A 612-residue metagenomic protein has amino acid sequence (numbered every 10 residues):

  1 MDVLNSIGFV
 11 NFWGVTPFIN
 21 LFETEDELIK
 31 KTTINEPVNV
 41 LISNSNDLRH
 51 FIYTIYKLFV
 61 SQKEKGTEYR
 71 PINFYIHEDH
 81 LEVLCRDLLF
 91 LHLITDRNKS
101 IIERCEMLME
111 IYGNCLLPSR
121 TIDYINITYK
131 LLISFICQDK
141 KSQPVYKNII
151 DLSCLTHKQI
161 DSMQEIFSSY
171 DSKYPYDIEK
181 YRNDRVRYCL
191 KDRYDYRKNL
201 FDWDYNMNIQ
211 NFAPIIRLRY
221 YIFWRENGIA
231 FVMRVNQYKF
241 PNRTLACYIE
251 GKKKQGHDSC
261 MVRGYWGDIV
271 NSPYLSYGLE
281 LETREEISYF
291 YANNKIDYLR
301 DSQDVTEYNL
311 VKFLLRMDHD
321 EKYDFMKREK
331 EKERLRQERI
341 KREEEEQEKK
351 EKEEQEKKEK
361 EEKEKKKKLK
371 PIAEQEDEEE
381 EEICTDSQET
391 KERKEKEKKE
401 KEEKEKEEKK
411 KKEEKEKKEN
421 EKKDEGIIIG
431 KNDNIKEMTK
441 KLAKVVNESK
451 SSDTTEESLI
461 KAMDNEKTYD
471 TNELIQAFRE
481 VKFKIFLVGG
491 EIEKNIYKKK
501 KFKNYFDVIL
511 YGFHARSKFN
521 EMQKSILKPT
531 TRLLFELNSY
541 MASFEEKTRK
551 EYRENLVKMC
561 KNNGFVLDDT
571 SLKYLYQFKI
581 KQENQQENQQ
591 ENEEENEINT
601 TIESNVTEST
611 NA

Functional and structural regions predicted by a protein language model:
M1-K401, K412, K418-N584, E597-A612: Domain-level detector for long C-terminal conserved domains
E405-E407: Periodic short-repeat tracts
Q586, Q590: Cationic, low-complexity basic patches in intrinsically disordered or flexible, solvent-exposed regions
E593-E594: Intrinsically disordered, low-complexity proline-rich tandem-repeat tracts
